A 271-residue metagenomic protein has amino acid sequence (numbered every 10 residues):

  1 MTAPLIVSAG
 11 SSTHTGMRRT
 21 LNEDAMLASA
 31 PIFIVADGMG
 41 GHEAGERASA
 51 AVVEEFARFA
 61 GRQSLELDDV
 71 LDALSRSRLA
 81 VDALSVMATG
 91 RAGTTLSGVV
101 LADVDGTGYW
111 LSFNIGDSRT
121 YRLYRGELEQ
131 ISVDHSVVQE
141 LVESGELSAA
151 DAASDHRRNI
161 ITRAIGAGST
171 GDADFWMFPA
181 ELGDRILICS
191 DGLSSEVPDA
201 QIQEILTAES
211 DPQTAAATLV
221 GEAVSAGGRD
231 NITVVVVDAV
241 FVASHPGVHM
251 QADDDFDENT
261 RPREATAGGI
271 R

Functional and structural regions predicted by a protein language model:
M1-R271: PP2C/PPM-type serine/threonine phosphatase catalytic domain
